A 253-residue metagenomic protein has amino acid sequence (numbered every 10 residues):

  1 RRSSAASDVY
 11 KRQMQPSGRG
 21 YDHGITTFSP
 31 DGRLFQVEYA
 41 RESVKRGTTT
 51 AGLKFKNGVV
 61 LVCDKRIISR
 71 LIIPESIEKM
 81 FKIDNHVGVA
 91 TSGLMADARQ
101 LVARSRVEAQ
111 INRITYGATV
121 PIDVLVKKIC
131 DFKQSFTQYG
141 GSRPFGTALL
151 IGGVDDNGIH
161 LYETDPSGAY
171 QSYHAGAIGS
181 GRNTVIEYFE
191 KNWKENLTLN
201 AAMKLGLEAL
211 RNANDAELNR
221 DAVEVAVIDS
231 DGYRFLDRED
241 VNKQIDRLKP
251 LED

Functional and structural regions predicted by a protein language model:
R1-K11: Single conserved hydrophobic/aromatic residue that forms the stacking wall/gate of nucleotide- or nucleobase-binding
K11-D253: Long, low-complexity N-terminal extensions
